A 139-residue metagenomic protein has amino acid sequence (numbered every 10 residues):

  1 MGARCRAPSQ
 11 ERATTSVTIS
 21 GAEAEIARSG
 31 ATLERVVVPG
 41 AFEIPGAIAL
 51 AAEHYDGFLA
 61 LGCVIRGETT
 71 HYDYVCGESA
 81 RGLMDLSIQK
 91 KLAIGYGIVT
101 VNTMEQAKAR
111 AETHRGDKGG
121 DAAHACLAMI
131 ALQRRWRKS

Functional and structural regions predicted by a protein language model:
M1-V38: Glycine-rich phosphate/diphosphate-binding loop of Rossmann-like nucleotide-binding domains
S9-E11, V38-A41, C63-V64, V99-T103: Short, ordered loop/turn segments at secondary-structure junctions
T14, A47-L83, S87: Glycine-rich phosphate-binding loop
L33-L50: N-terminal beta-loop-helix "entrance" segment that forms/cooperates in small-molecule cofactor or anionic ligand
V36-A41, Y74-C76, G116: Active-site nucleophile and cofactor-binding loops and adjacent substrate-binding regions of central metabolic enzymes
K90-Q106: Mobile beta-alpha loop/short-helix "lid" or hinge segments that flank ligand
M104-G116: Phosphate-binding/catalytic loops
G116-S139: A charged, well-structured terminal subsegment
